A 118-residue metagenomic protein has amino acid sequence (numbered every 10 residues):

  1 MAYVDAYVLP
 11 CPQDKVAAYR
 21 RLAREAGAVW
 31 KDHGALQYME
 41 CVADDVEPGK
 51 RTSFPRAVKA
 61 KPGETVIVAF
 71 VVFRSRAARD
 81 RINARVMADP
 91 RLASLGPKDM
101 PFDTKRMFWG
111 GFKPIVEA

Functional and structural regions predicted by a protein language model:
M1-E25: Long, hydrophobic N-terminal alpha-helical segment
V4-C11, K50-V86: Short, well-ordered beta-strand segments in beta-rich or mixed alpha/beta enzyme and ligand-binding folds
C11-K15, A23, G34, V42 (+1 more regions): Generic secondary-structure microfeatures
A17, A77-R79, E117: Residue-level signal for secondary-structure boundary sites
A18-K31, V66-V71: Generic detector of contiguous secondary-structure segments
R20-A26, R81-P90: Short amphipathic alpha-helices in soluble, non-transmembrane regions that often serve as interface/regulatory elements
K31, A35-P62, A88-A118: Glycine-rich beta-strand-turn "strand-cap" elements at beta-sheet edges
